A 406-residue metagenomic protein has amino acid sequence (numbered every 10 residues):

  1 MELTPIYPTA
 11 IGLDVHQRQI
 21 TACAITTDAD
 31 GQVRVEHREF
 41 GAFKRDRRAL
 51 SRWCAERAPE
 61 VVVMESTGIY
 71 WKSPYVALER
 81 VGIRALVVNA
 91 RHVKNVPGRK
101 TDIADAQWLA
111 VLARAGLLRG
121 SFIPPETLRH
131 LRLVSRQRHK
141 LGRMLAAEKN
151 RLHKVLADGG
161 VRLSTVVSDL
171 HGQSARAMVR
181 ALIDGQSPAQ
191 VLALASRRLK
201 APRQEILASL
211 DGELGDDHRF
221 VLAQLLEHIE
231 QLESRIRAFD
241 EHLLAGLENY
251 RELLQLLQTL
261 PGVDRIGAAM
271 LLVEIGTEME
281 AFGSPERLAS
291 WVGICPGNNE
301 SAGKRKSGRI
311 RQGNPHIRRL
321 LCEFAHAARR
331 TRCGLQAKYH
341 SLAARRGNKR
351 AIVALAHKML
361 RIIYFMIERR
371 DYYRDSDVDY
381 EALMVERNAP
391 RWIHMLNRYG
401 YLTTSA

Functional and structural regions predicted by a protein language model:
M1-A406: A detector of single, family-specific signature residues that are central to catalytic or substrate-handling motifs
